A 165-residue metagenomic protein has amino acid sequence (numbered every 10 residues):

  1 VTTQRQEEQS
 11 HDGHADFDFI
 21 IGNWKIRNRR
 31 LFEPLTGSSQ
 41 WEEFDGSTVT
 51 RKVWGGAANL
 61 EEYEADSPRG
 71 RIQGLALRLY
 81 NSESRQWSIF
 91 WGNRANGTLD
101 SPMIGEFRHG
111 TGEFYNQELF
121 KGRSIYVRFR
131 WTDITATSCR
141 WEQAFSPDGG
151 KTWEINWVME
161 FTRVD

Functional and structural regions predicted by a protein language model:
V1-D165: Hydrophobic small-molecule pocket/channel-lining residues, especially in calycin-type beta-barrels
